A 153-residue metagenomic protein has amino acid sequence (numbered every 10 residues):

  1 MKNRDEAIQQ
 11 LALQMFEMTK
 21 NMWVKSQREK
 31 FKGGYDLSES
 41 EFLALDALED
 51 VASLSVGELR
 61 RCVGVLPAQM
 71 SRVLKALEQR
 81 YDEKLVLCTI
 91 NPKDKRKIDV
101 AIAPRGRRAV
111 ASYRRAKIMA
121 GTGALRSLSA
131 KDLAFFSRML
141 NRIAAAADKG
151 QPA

Functional and structural regions predicted by a protein language model:
M1-E39: N-terminal leader segment of winged-helix/HTH proteins
K2-R4, Q14, R115-A153: Terminal interaction helix/tail motif
E17, L43-E49, R108: Pre-recognition alpha-helix immediately N-terminal to the DNA-recognition helix within helix-turn-helix or winged-helix
K20, D46-D50, R114, N141: Short, locally clustered residues in the helix-turn-helix/winged-helix DNA-binding domain
S38-A44, G106, D132: The N-cap/first-turn positions of alpha helices within or immediately adjacent to helix-turn-helix DNA-binding domains
A52-I98: Canonical helix-turn-helix DNA-binding module
R80-A134: Charged, amphipathic alpha-helical coiled-coil/dimerization segments
